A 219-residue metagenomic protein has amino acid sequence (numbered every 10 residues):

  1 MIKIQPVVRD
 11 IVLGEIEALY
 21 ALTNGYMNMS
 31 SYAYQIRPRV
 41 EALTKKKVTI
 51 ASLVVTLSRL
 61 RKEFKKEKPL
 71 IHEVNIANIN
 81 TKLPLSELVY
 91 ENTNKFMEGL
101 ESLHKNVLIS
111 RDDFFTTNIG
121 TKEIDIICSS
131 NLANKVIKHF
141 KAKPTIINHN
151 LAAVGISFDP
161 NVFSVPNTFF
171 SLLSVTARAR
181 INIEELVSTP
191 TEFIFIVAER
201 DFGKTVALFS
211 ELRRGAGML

Functional and structural regions predicted by a protein language model:
I2-D10, L19, T23-N28, V48 (+1 more regions): A conserved regulatory-domain signal marking ACT and ACT-like small-molecule sensing domains and adjacent regulatory
S30-A42: DNA-recognition alpha helix
